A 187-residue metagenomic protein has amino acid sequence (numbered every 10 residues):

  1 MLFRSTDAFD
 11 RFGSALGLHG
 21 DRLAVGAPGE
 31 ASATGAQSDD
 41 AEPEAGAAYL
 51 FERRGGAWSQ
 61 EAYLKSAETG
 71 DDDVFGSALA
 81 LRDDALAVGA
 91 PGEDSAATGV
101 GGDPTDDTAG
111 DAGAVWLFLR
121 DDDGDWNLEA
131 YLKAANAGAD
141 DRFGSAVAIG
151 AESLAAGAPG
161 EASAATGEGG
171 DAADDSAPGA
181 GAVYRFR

Functional and structural regions predicted by a protein language model:
F3-R187: Conserved beta-strand/short-helix segments that make up beta-rich extracellular adhesion/recognition modules
